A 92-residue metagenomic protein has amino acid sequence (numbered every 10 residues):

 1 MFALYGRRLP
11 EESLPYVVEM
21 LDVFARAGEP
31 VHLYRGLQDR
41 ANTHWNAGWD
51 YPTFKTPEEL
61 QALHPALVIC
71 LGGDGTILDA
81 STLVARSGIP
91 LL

Functional and structural regions predicted by a protein language model:
M1, V23, D50-T53: Intrinsic disorder/low-structure terminal segments
M1-L9: Generic N-terminal amphipathic, Lys/Arg-enriched alpha-helix
L4, V31, W45-Y51: Generic alpha-helical hydrophobic packing signal
G6, R35, G72: Short beta-strand/turn micro-motifs composed of small residues that flank or help shape donor/cofactor-binding pockets
P10-S13, D39, N46-W49, K55-L92: Small-residue-rich beta-alpha loop regions that form the catalytic core of phosphotransfer and lipid-active enzymes
L14-V18: Conserved strand-to-helix beginnings and helix N-cap segments that scaffold or border functional pockets
E19-E29: A short, Lys/Arg-enriched amphipathic alpha-helix followed by its capping loop at the start of a domain
G28-L37: Short internal beta-strands
